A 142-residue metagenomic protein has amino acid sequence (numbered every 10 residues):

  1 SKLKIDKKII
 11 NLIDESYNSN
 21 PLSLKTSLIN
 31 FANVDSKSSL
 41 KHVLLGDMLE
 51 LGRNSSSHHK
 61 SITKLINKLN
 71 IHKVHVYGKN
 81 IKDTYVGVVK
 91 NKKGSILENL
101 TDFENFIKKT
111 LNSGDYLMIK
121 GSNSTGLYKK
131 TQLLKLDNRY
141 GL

Functional and structural regions predicted by a protein language model:
S1-L142: ATP-dependent carboxylate-amine ligase
